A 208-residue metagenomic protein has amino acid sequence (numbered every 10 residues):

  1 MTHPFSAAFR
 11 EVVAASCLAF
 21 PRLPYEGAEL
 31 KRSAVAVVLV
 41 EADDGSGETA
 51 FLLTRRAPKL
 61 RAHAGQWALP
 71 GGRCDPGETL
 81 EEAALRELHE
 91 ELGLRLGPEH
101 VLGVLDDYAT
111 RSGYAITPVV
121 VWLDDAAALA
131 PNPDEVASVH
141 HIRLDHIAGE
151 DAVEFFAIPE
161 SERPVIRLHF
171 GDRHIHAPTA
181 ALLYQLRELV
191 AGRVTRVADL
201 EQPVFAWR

Functional and structural regions predicted by a protein language model:
M1-A68, R73-E90, L94-A127, V136 (+1 more regions): N-terminal leader/linker segments that precede catalytic domains of diphosphate-processing enzymes
P131-G171: NUDIX/MutT-family hydrolases
